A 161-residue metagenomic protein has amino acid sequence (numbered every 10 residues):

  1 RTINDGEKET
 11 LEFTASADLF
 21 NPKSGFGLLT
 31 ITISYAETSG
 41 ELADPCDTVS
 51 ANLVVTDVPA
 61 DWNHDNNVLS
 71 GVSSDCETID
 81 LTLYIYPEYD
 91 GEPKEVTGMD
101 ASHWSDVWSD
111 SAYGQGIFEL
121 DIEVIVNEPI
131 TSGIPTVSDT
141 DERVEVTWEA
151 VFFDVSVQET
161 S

Functional and structural regions predicted by a protein language model:
N4-P87, Q115-G116, V124-V126: Acidic, Ser/Thr/Pro-rich low-complexity intrinsically disordered segments
L19, A43-P45, P93-S109, I130-T140: Low-complexity, polar-biased intrinsically disordered regions enriched in Pro/Ser/Thr/Gly
N52-P59, D106-S161: C-terminal edge strands of extracellular/lumenal beta-sandwich accessory domains
D75-G114: Beta-sandwich interaction modules
